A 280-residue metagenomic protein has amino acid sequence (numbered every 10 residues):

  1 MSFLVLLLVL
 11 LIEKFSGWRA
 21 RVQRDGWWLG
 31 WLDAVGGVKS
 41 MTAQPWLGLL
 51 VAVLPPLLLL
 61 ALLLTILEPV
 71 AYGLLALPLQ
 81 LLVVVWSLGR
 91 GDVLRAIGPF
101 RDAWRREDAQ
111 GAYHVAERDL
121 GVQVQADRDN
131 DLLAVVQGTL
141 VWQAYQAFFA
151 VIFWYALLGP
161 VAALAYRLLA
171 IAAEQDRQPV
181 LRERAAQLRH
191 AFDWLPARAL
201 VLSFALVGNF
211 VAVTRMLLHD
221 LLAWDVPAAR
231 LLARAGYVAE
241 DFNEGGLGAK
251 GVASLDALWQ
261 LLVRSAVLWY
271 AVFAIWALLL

Functional and structural regions predicted by a protein language model:
M1-L280: Hydrophobic N-terminal alpha-helices or hydrophobic patches in metabolic proteins across all domains of life
